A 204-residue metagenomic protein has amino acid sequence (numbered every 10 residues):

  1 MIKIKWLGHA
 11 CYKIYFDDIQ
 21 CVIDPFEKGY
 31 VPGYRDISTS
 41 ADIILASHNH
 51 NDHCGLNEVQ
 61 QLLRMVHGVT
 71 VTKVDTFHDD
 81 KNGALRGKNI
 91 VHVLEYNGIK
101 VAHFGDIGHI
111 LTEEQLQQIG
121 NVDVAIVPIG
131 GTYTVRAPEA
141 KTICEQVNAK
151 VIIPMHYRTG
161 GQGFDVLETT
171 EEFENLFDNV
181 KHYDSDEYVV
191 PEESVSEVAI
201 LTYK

Functional and structural regions predicted by a protein language model:
K3-W6, Q20-D24, V71-T76, V91-V93 (+2 more regions): Active-site-proximal beta-strand elements of phosphoester/diester hydrolases
K5-L7, L85-R86, V147, V151-K204: Binuclear metal-ion centers of metallo-dependent hydrolases, dominated by the metallo-beta-lactamase
C11-L45, H53-L63, V74-N89, I107-Q118: Pre-active-site segment of Zn-dependent metallo-hydrolases
D42, D123, K150: Conserved acidic residues
I43, S47-H53, T134, H156: Histidine-centered divalent metal-coordination motifs
H50, F77, G108, G130-T132 (+1 more regions): Catalytic metal-binding/acid-base residues of hydrolase active sites
C54-G98, N175-S194: Metallo-beta-lactamase
G83-V147: Active-site-proximal loop/helix segments of hydrolase catalytic cores
